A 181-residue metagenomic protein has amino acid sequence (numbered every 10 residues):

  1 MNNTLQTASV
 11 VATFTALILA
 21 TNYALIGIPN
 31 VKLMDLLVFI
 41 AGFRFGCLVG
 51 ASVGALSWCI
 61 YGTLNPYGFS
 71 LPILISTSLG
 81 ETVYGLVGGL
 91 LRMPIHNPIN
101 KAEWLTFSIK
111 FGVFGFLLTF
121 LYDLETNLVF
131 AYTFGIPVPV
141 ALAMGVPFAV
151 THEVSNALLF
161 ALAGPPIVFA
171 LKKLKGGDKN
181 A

Functional and structural regions predicted by a protein language model:
M1-R44, L48-S52: Hydrophobic transmembrane alpha-helices
A8-T13, L36, L48-A55, L74-L79 (+3 more regions): Hydrophobic alpha-helical transmembrane segments
I18, N22, V53, S57 (+6 more regions): Alpha-helical transmembrane segments of multipass membrane proteins
I18-L33, L56-R92: Interfacial aromatic-anchored transmembrane helix boundaries in multi-pass membrane proteins
G27, Y67-I75, I95-A181: Membrane-embedded alpha-helical hairpins and interfacial helices in multi-pass inner-membrane proteins
V49, M93-I95: Short helix-loop capping/hinge motifs at secondary-structure junctions, enriched in acidic/polar residues
